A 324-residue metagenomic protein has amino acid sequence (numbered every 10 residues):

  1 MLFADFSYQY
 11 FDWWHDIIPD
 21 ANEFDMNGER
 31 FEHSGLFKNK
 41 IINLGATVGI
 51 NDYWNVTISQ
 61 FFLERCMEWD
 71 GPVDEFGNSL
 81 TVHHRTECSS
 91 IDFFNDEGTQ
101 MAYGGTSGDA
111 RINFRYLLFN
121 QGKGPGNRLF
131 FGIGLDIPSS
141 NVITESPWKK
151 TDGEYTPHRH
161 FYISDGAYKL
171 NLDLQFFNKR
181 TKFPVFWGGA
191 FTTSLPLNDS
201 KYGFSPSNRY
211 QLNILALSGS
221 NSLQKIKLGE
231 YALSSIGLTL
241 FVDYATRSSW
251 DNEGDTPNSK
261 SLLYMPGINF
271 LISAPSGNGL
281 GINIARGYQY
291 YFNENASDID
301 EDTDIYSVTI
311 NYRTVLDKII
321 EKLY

Functional and structural regions predicted by a protein language model:
M1-F3, N55-T57, N113, R128-G132 (+5 more regions): Residue-level detector of the transmembrane beta-barrel scaffold of outer-membrane proteins
L2, K40-L44, G108-I112, L129 (+5 more regions): Hydrophobic, lipid-facing positions within transmembrane beta-strands of outer-membrane proteins
F6-D12, Q60-C66, D109, L118 (+7 more regions): Transmembrane beta-strands of outer-membrane beta-barrel pores
Y8-I41, H160: Surface-exposed strand-loop-strand hairpins of Gram-negative outer-membrane beta-barrel proteins
Y10, A46-W54, L118-K123, N178-V185 (+4 more regions): Outer-membrane beta-barrel strand-turn architecture
I17, N22-F24, S194-Y324: Outer membrane beta-barrel transmembrane domains
H33-C66, R180-A216, L228, Y244-R247: Glycine- and aromatic-enriched membrane insertion/assembly motifs of diderm outer-membrane and organelle channel
E64-S207: Outer-membrane pore/translocation modules
